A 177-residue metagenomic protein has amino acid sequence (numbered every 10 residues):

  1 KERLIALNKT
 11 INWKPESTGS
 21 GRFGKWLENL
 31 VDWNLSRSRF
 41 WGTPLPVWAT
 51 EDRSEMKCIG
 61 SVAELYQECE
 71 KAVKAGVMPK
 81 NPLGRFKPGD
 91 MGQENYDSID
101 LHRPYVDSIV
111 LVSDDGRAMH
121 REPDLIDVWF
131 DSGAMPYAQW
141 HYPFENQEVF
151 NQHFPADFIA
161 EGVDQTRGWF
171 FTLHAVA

Functional and structural regions predicted by a protein language model:
K1-A177: Structured secondary-structure scaffolds
